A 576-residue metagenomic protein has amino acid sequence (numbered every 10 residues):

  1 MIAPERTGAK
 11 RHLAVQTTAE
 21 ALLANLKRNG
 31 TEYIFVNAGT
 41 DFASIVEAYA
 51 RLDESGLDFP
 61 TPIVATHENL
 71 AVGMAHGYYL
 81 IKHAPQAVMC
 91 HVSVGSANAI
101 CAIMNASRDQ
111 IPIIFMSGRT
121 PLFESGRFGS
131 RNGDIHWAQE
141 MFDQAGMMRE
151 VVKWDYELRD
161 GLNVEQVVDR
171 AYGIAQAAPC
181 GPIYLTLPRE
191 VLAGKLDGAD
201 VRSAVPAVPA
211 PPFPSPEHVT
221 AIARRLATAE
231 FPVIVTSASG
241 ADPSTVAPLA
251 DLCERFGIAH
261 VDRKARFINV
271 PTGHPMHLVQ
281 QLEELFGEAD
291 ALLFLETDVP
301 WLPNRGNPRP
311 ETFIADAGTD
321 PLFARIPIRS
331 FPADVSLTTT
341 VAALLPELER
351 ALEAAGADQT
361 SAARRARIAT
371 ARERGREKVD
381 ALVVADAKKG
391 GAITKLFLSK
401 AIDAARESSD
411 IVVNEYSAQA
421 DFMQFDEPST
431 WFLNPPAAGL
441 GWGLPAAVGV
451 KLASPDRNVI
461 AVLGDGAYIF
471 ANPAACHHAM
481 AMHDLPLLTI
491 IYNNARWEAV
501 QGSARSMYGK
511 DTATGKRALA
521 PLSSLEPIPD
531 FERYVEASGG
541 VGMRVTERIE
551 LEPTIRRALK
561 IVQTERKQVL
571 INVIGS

Functional and structural regions predicted by a protein language model:
M1-L13, L162, E311, A315-V413 (+3 more regions): Phosphate/pyrophosphate-binding active-site segments
I2-E353, H477, P486-T489, Y534 (+1 more regions): N-terminal alpha/beta PP-like core and its mobile active-site loop of ThDP/TPP-dependent enzymes
A19-G30, N37-Y49, T370-D456: Active-site diphosphate/adenylate-binding microenvironment
R127-A138, F286, T338, L345 (+1 more regions): Thiamine diphosphate
C180, A227, R309, R406-E407 (+2 more regions): Short conserved AdoMet
T186-E190, S237-S239, N414-A418, V573-S576: Short, well-ordered beta-to-alpha junction loops that form the rim of enzyme active sites and present histidine/acidic
S237-D242, K388, G464-A467: Conserved short loop/turn motifs at secondary-structure junctions
D290-P300, R364, A520-I528: Extended, charge-rich low-complexity interaction segments
